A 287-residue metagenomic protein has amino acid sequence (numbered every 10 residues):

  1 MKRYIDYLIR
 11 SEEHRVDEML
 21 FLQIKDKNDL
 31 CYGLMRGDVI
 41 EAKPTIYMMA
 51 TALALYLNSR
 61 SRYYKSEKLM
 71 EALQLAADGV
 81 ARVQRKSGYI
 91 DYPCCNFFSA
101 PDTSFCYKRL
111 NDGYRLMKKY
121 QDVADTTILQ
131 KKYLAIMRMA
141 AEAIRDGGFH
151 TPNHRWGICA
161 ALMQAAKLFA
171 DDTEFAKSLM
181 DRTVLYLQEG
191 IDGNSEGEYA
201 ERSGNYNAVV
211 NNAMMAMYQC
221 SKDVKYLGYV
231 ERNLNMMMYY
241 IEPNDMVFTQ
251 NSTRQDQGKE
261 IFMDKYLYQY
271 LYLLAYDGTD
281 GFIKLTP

Functional and structural regions predicted by a protein language model:
M1-V39, C94: Mature N-terminal, pre-catalytic/accessory segment of carbohydrate-active enzymes
Y4-R10, V16, A52, D264-L271 (+1 more regions): A conserved mid-domain beta-alpha-beta active-site/ligand-binding segment of alpha/beta enzyme cores
E12, M19-I24, Q84-R85, N194 (+1 more regions): Glutamine-centric residue-chemistry signal
D38-R62, S66-G228: Aromatic-lined, polymer-binding surfaces characteristic of secreted/periplasmic polysaccharide-degrading enzymes
V224-P287: Extended polysaccharide-engagement surfaces of secreted carbohydrate-active enzymes
